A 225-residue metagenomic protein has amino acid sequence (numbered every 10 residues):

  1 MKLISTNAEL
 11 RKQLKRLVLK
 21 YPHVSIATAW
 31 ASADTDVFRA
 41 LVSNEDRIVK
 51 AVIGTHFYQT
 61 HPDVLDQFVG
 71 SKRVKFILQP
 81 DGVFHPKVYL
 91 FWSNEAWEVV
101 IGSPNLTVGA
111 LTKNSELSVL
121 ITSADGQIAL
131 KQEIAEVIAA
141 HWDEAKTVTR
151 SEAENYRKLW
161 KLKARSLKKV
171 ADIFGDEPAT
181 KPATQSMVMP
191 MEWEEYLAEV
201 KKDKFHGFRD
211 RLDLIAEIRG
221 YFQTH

Functional and structural regions predicted by a protein language model:
M1-H225: PLD/PLD-like phosphodiesterase catalytic module centered on the HKD motif
